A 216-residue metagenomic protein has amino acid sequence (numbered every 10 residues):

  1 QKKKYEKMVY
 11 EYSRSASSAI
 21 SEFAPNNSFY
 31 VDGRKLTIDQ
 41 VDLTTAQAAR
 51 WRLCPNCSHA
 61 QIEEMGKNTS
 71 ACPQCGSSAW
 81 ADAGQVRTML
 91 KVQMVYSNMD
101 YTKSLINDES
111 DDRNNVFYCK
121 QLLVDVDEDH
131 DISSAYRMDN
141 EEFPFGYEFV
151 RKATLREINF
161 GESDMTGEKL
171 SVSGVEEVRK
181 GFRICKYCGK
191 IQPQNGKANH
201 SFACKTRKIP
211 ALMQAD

Functional and structural regions predicted by a protein language model:
Q1-D216: Extended Lys/Arg-rich polyanion-binding regions
